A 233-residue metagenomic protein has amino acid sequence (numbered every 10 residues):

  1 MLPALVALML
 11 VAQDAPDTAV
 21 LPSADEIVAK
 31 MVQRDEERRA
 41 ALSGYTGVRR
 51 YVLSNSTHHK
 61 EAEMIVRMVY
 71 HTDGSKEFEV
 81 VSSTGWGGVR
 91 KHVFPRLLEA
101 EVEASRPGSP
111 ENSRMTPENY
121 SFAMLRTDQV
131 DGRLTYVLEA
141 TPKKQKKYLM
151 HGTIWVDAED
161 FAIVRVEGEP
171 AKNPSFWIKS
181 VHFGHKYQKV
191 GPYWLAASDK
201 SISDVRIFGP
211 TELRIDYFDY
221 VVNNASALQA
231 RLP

Functional and structural regions predicted by a protein language model:
L2-A12: Sec-dependent N-terminal signal peptides
V6-A7, T153-V156, G168: Contiguous, well-ordered alpha-helical segments that form the cores/surfaces of helical PPI scaffolds
D14-H151, A158-A162, A171-V181, Q188-Y193 (+1 more regions): Structured extracytoplasmic
V166, S198-S201: Beta-strand-dense domains in secreted/periplasmic systems and polymorphic toxin scaffolds
